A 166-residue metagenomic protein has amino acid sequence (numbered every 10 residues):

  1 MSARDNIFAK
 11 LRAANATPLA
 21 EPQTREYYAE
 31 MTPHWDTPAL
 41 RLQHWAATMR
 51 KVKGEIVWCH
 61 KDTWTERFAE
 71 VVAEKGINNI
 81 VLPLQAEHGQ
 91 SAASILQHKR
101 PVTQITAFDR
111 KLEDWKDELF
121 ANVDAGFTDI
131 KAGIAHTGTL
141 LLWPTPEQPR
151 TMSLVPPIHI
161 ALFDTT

Functional and structural regions predicted by a protein language model:
M1-T166: The feature marks the mature, well-folded catalytic cores of soluble enzymes
